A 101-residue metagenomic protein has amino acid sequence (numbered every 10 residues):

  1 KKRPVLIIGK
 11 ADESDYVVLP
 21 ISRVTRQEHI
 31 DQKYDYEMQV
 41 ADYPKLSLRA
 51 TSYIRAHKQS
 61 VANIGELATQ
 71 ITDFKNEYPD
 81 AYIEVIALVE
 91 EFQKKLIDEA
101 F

Functional and structural regions predicted by a protein language model:
K1-K2, I7-P44: Compact nucleic-acid interaction/catalytic patches
K33, E37-F101: C-terminal terminal-subdomain/extension
